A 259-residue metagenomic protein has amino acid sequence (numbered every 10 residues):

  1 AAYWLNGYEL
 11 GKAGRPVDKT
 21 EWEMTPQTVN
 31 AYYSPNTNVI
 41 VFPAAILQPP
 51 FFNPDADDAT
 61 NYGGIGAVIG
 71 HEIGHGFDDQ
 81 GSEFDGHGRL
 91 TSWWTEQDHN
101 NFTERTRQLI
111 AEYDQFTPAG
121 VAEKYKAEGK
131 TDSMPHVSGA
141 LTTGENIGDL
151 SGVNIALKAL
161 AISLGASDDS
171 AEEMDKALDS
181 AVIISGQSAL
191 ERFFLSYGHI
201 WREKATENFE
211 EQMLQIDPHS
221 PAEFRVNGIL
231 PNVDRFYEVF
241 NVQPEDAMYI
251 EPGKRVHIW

Functional and structural regions predicted by a protein language model:
A1-E72, G76-W259: Intrinsically disordered, low-complexity linker/terminal regions across diverse proteins
